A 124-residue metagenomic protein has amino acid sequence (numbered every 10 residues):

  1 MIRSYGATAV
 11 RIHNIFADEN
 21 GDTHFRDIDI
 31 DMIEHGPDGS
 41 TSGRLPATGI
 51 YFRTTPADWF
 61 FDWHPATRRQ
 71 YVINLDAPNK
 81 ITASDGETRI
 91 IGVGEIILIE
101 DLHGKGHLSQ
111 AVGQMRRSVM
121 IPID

Functional and structural regions predicted by a protein language model:
I2-A17: Short acidic, Pro/Gly- and aromatic-enriched capping/linker segments at domain boundaries
A17, D29-E34, D38, P46-A66 (+2 more regions): Conserved short histidine dyad/triad with adjacent acidic residue
D18-E19, N74: Short, acidic, Ser/Thr-enriched surface-loop or helix-capping motifs
T54, S84-L102: Short acidic-glycine-tyrosine-enriched beta hairpin
D62-W63, K80-T82, I99, K105-G113: Short beta-strand His + acidic residue motifs that chelate non-heme Fe in jelly-roll/DSBH and cupin folds
H64-A66, Y71-G92: A short beta-strand-loop-beta hairpin characteristic of the jelly-roll/cupin
I97-L102, V112-D124: A short hydrophobic beta-strand segment most commonly corresponding to one strand of the jelly-roll/cupin
